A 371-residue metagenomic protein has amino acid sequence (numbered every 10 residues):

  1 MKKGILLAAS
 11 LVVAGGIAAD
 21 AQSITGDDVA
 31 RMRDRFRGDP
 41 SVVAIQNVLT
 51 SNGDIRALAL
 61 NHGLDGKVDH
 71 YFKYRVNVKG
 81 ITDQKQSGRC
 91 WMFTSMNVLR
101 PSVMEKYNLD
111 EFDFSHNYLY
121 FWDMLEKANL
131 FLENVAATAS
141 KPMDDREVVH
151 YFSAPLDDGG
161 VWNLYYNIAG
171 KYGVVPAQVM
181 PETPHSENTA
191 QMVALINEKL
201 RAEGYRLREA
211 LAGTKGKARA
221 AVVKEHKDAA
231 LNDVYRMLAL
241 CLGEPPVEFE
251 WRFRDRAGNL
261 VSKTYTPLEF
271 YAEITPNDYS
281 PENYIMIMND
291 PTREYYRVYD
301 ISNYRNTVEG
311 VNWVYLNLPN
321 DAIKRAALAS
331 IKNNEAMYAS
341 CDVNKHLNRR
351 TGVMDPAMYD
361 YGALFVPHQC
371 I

Functional and structural regions predicted by a protein language model:
M1-S23: Bacterial Sec-dependent N-terminal signal peptides
A21-Q84, M92-I371: Structured alpha-helical subdomains that flank or immediately precede key functional sites
